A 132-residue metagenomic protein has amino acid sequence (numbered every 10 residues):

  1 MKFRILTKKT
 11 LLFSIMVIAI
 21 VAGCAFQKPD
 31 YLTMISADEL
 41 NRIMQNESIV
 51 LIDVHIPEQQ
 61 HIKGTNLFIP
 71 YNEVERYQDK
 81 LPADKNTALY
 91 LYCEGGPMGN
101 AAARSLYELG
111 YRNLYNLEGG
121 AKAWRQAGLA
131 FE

Functional and structural regions predicted by a protein language model:
K2-S14, A19-I49, V54-A88, E94-E132: Rhodanese-like catalytic fold shared by cysteine-dependent sulfurtransferases and DSP/PTP-type phosphatases
